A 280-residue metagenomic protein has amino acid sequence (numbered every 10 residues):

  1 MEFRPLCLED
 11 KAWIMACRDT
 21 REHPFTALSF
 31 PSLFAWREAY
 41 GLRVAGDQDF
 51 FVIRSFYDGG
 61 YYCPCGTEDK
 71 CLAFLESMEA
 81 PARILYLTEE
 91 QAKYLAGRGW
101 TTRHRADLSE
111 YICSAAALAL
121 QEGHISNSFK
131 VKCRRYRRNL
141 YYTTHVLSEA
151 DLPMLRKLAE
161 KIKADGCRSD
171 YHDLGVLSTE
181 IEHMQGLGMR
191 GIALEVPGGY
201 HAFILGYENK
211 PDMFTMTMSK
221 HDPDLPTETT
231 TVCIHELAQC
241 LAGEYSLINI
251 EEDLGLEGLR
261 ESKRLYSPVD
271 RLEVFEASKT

Functional and structural regions predicted by a protein language model:
M1-F3: Extreme N-terminal starter segment of soluble prokaryotic enzymes
L6-D47, W100-T102, A119-K132, N139-P223 (+1 more regions): A conserved beta-strand-loop-helix scaffold within acyl/acetyltransferase catalytic domains
V44-Y57: Polyanion/phosphate-binding surface patch
Y57-K70, T217-T227: A short, internal acetyl-CoA/4′-phosphopantetheine-binding micro-motif in the GNAT/acyltransferase core
D58-G60, L108-E110, P211-M213: A generic structural signal for beta-strand entry/edge sites
G66-V146, I248: Acyl-donor-binding surface of acyltransferase catalytic domains
E68-E76, C133, L152, I181 (+3 more regions): Short amphipathic alpha-helical segments and helix-helix/interface helices
R190-T280: Aromatic (often tryptophan-rich) hydrophobic motifs at membrane interfaces
